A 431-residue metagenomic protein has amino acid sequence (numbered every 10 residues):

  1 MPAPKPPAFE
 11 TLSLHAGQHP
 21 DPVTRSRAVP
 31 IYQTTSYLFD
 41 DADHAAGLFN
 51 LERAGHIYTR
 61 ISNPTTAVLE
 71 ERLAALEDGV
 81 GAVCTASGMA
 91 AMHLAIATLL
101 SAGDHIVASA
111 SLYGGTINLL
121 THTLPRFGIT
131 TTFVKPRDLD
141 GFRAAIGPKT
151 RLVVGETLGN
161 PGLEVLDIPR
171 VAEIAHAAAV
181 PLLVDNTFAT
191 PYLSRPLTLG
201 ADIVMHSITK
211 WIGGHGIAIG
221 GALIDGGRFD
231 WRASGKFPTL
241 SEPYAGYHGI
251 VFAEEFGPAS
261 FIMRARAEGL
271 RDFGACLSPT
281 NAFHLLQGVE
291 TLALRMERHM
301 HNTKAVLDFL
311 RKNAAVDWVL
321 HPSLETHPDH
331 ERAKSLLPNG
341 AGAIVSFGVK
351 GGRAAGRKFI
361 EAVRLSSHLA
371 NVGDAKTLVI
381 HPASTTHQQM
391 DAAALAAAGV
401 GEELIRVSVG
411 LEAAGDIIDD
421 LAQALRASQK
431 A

Functional and structural regions predicted by a protein language model:
P2-A3, S13-H15, H19-P22, A82-K312: Conserved PLP-enzyme active-site core in the AAT-like
P2-N63, E71-R72: N-terminal "arm"/small-domain region of PLP-dependent enzymes with the aminotransferase-like
S36, G226-F229, V349-G352: Short loop segments at secondary-structure junctions
D41-H93, G115-T123: Conserved N-terminal alpha-helix of the aminotransferase class I/II PLP-enzyme fold
D78, K149, A315-W318, L365 (+1 more regions): Glycine-centered tight turns that cap/initiate beta-strands
T121, T130, P148-R151, R295 (+3 more regions): PLP-dependent enzyme catalytic core of the Aspartate aminotransferase-like
I224, S346-G348, S408-G410: Short hydrophobic/aromatic beta-strand micro-patches that form the beta-sheet surface supporting nucleotide- or nucleic
F273-C276, N281-A282, Q287, T291 (+4 more regions): Conserved small-domain helix->loop->beta segment predominantly found in fold-type I
